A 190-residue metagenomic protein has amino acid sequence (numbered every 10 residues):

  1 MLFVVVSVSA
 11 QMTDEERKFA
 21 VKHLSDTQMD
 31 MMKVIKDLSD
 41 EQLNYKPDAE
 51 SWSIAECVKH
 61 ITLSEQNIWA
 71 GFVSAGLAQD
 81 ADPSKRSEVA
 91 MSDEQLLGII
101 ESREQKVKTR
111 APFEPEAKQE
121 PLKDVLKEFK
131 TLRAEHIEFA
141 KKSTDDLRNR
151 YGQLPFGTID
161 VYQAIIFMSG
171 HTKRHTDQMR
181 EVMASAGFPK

Functional and structural regions predicted by a protein language model:
V6-F19, A70-K127, L154, I159 (+1 more regions): Short, helix-capping/interhelical loops that line the mouth of catalytic, cofactor-, or ligand-binding pockets
M12-M32: Short N-terminal segments immediately surrounding and downstream of signal-peptide cleavage
E15-A20, Q42-D48, S53-K59, P115 (+2 more regions): Second-shell loop/turn segments in exported
T27-V34, S64, K106, L132 (+2 more regions): Amphipathic, well-ordered alpha-helical segments in soluble domains
L38-D40: Post-signal-peptide N-terminal segment of Sec-exported extracytoplasmic proteins
Y45-Q95, I137-K190: Short, contiguous alpha-helical
E128-H136: Mature, soluble, non-transmembrane domains
